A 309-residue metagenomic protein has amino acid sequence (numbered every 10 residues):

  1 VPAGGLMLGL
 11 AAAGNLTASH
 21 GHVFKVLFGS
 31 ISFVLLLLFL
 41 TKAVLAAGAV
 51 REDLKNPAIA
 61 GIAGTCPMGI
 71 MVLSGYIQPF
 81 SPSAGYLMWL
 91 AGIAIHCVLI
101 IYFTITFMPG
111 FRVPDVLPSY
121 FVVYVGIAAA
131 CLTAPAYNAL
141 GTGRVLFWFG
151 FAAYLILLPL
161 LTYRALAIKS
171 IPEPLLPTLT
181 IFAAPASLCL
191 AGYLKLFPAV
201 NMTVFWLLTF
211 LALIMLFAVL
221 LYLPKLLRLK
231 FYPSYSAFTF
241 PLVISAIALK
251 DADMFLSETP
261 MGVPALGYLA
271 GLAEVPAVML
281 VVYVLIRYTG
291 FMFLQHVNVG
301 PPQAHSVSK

Functional and structural regions predicted by a protein language model:
V1-L40: N-terminal signal-anchor module of multipass membrane proteins
V1-L6, R51-A60, C66, I105-G126 (+4 more regions): Cytoplasm-facing juxtamembrane segments at the starts of transmembrane helices in multi-pass membrane proteins
A11-T17, G69-P79, A129-G141, A186-V200 (+1 more regions): Hydrophobic alpha-helical transmembrane segments in multi-pass integral membrane proteins
F24-L37, P82-C97, G141-I156, M202-L213 (+1 more regions): Structural signature of hydrophobic alpha-helical transmembrane segments
R51-I59, M71-G150: Membrane-interface helix-loop-helix junctions at boundaries between adjacent transmembrane segments
A91, Y120-L223: Generic multipass alpha-helical transmembrane bundles of integral membrane proteins
F231-P233, M261-V278: Membrane-interface transmembrane-helix boundary segments in multi-pass integral membrane proteins
